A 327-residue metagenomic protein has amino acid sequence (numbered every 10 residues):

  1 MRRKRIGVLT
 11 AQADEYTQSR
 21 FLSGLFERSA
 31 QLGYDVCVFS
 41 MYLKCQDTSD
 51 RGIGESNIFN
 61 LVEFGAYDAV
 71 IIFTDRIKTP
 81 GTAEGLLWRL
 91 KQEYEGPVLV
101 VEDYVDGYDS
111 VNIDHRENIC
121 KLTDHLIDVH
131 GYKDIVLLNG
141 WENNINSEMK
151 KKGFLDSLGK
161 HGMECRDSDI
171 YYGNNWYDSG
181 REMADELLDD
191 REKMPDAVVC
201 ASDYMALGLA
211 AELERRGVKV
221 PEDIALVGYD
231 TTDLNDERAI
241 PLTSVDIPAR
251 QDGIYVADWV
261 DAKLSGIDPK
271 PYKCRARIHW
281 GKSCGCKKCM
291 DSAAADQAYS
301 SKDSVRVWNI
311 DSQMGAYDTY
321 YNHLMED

Functional and structural regions predicted by a protein language model:
M1-D124, L188-K193, Y204, A294 (+1 more regions): Alpha-helical recognition/docking segments in bacterial nutrient-uptake and carbohydrate-utilization systems
R2-I6, T123-I135, D196, A276: Nucleotide donor/acceptor-binding cores
T10-R20, F39-R51, R76-K78, S110-K121 (+4 more regions): Hinge/beta->alpha junction and helix N-cap segments in small-molecule ligand-binding domains
L25, V70, V98, L126-I127 (+6 more regions): Hydrophobic structural packing positions in well-ordered secondary structure
S29-Y34, L158-C165, R191-K193, R215-V220: Short helix-capping segments at alpha-helix termini
G96, K133-D134, C165-D169, D196 (+1 more regions): Short acidic capping loops at alpha-helix termini that bridge into adjacent secondary structure
E142, L158-H161, Y171-Y172, P248-E326: Hinge/cleft segment of the Venus flytrap/periplasmic-binding protein
M183-A293: Flexible loop/turn connectors
